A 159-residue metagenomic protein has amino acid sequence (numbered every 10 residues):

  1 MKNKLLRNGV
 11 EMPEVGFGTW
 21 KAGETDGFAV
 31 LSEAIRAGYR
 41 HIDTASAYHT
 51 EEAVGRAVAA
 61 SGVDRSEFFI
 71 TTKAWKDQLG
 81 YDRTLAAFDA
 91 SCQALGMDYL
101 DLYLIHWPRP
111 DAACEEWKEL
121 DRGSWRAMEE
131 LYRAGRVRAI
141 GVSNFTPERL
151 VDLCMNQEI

Functional and structural regions predicted by a protein language model:
M1-F68, D98, A127: N-terminal binding-site loop/beta-alpha segment at the start of enzyme catalytic domains that lines or forms
P13-T25, K73-D82, D111-E119: Active-site mouth loops of central-metabolism enzymes
G18, A45, T71-K73, Y103-H106 (+1 more regions): A cross-family glycoside hydrolase active-site/sugar-binding cleft signature
K21, S46-Y48, K76, R109 (+1 more regions): Active-site-proximal loop/turn and secondary-structure-junction residues that shape catalytic pockets, frequently
A37, I42, L79-S91: Generic detector of contiguous secondary-structure segments
R65-Q78, Y99-P108: A short, structured active-site edge motif that brings together acidic residues
T84-I159: Glycine/proline-rich, positively charged, aromatic-decorated active-site loop/lid region on the catalytic face
